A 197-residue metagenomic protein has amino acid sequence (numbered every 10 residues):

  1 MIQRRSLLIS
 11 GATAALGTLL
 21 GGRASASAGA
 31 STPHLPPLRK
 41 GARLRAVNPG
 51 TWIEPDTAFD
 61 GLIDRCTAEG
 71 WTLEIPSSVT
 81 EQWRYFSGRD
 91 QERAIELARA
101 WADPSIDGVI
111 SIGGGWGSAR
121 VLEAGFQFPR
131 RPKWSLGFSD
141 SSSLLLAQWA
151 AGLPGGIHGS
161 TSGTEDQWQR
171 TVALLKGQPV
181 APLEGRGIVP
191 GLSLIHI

Functional and structural regions predicted by a protein language model:
I2, S6-S27: N-terminal export signals
G21-I53, T57: C-terminal segment of N-terminal export signals and the immediately downstream linker at the start of the mature
R65: Glycine-rich phosphate/diphosphate-binding loop of Rossmann-like nucleotide-binding domains
S78-R130: N-terminal small/polar loop signature for handling phosphorylated ligands or for N-terminal nucleophile
G125-A147, G155-T161: Short, acidic/small-residue loops that bind anionic groups at enzyme active sites
G159-G187: A charged, well-structured terminal subsegment
I195-I197: Conserved small/polar residues in nucleotide/adenosyl-binding loops
